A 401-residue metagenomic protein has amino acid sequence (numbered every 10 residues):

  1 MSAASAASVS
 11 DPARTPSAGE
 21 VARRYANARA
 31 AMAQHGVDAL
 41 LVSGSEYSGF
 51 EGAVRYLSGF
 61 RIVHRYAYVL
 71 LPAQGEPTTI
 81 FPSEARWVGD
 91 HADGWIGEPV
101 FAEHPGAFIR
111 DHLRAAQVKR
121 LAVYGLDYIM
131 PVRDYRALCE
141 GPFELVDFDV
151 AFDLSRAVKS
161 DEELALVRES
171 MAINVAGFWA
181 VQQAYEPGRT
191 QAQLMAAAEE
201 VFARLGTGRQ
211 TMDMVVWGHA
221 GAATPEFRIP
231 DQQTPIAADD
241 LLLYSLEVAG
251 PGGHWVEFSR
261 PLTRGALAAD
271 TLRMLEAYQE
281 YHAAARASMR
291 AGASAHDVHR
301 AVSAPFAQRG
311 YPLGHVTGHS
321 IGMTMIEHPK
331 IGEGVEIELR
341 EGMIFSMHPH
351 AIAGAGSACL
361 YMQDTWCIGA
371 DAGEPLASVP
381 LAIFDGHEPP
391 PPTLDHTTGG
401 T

Functional and structural regions predicted by a protein language model:
M1-T401: Active-site neighborhoods and metal-handling regions in enzymes and metal-associated proteins
